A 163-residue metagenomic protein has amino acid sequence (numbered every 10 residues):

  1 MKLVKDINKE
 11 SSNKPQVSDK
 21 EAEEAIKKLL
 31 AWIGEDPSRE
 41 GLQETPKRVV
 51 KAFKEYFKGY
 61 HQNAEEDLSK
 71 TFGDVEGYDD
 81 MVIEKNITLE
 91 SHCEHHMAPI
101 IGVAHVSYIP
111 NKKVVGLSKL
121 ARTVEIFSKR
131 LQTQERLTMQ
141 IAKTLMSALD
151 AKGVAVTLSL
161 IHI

Functional and structural regions predicted by a protein language model:
K2-I100: Active-site loop/lid in soluble adenylation, ligation, and acyl-transfer enzymes
D79-V82, H105, G153-A155: Structural motif
N86-T88, I109-N111, S159: Histidine- and/or cysteine-centered catalytic micro-motif in compact active-site loops
E94-M139: Histidine-centered catalytic/metal-coordination loop motif
E125-S159: Well-ordered alpha/beta subsegment
I161-I163: Conserved small/polar residues in nucleotide/adenosyl-binding loops
